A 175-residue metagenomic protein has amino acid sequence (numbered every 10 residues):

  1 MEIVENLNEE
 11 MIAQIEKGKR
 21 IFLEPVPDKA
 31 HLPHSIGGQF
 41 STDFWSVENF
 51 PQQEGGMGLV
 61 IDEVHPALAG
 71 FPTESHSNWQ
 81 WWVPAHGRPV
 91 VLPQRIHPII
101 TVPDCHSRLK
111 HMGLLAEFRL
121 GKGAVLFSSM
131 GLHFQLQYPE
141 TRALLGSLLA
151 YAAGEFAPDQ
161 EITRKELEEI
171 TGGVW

Functional and structural regions predicted by a protein language model:
E2-F44, R119-A124, S128, L148: Short alpha-beta junction capping motif
A30-L32, S46-E140, E155-W175: Catalytic beta-strand/loop cores that center a nucleophilic Ser/Cys/Thr and support acyl-enzyme chemistry
T141-A153: Short amphipathic C-terminal alpha-helix that caps PH/PH-like domains
